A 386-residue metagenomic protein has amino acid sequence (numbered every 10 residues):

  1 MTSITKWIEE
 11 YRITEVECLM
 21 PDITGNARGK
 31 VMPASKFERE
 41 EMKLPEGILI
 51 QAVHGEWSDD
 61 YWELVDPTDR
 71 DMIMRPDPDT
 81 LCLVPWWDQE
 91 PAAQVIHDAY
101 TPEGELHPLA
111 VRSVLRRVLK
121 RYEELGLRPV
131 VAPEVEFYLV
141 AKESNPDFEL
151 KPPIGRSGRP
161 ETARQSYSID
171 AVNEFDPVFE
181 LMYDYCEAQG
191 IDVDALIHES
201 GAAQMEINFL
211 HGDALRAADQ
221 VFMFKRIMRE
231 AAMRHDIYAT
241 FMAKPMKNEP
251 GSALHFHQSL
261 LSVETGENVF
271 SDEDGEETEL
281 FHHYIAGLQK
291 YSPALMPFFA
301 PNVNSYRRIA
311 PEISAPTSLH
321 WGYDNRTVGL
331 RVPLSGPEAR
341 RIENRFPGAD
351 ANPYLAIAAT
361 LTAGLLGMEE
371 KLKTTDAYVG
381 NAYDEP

Functional and structural regions predicted by a protein language model:
M1-V193, A217, L355: ATP/Mg2+-dependent ligation/transfer catalytic cores
V95-T101, M205-H211, Q258, N344: Short, hydrophobic beta-strand segments
V135, E199-I207: Short, conserved phosphate-binding/catalytic loop or strand-edge motifs used in phosphoryl-/nucleotidyl-transfer
F148-S157, L254-S262, L319-W321, V328-L334: Short beta-strand elements
S166, A171-F175, F179-V193, I207-A214 (+2 more regions): Accessory "access/gating" subregions that flank catalytic or transport cores
A203-M205, P250-F256: A short, glycine/Asx- and small/polar-enriched loop/turn that sits immediately N-terminal to a beta-strand
E230-A231, I237-Y238, V263-P386: Catalytic-core signal marking the mid-to-C-terminal active-site face
A243-N248: Short, solvent-exposed loop/turn elements at beta->coil junctions and helix N-caps that rim active or binding pockets
